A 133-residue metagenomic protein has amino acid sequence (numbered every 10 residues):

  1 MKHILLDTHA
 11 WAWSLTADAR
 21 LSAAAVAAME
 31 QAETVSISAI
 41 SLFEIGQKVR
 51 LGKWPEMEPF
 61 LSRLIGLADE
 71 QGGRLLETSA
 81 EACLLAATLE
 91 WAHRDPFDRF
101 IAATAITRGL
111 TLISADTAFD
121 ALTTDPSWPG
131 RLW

Functional and structural regions predicted by a protein language model:
M1-I37, L51-G66, T117, L132-W133: Short, well-structured N-terminal submotif of metal-dependent ribonuclease cores
T8-H9, I45, A86, A105: Generic structural signal for small/hydrophobic residues in well-ordered secondary structure, especially within
A10, S41-L42, A82, I101 (+1 more regions): Alpha-helix capping/helix-boundary segments
A32-V35, E70-R74, T107-T111: Short active-site oxyanion
S38, T78, F97, A115: Replace "coordinates the UDP/GDP/TDP-sugar" with "coordinates nucleotide-activated sugar donors
L64-W91: Acidic catalytic patch
W91-F97: Donor nucleotide-sugar recognition loop
A103-W133: Acidic, PIN/NYN-like endoribonuclease modules and their adjacent C-terminal/linker elements
